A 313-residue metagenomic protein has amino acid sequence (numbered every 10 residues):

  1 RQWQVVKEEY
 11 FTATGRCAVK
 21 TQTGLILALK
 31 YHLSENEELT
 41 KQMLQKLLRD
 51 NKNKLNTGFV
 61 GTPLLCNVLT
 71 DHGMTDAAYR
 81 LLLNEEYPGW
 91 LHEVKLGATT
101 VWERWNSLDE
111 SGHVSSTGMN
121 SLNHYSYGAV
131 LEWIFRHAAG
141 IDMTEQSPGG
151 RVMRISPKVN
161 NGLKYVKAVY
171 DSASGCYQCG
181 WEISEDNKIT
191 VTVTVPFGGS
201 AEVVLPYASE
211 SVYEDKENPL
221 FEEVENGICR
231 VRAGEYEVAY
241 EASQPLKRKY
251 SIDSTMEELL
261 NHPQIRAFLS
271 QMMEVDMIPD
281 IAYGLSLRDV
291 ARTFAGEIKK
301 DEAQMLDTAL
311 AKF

Functional and structural regions predicted by a protein language model:
R1-V114, I228-R232, A239: Catalytic cores of carbohydrate-active enzymes
Y10, E86, A138, D142 (+2 more regions): Sec/Tat-exported extracytoplasmic proteins
Q42, L64, W133-H137, F268: Alpha-helical scaffold segments in soluble metabolic enzymes
K54, T190, S254-E258: Short, glycine/charged-rich beta-strand-loop motifs at protein surfaces that mediate ligand recognition and catalysis
F59-V60, Y125, L259-P263: Soluble non-cytosolic domains of exported or imported proteins
D76-L246: Non-catalytic C-terminal accessory modules of carbohydrate-active enzymes
K247-L310: Compact, charge-rich alpha-helical regulatory domains located at protein termini
